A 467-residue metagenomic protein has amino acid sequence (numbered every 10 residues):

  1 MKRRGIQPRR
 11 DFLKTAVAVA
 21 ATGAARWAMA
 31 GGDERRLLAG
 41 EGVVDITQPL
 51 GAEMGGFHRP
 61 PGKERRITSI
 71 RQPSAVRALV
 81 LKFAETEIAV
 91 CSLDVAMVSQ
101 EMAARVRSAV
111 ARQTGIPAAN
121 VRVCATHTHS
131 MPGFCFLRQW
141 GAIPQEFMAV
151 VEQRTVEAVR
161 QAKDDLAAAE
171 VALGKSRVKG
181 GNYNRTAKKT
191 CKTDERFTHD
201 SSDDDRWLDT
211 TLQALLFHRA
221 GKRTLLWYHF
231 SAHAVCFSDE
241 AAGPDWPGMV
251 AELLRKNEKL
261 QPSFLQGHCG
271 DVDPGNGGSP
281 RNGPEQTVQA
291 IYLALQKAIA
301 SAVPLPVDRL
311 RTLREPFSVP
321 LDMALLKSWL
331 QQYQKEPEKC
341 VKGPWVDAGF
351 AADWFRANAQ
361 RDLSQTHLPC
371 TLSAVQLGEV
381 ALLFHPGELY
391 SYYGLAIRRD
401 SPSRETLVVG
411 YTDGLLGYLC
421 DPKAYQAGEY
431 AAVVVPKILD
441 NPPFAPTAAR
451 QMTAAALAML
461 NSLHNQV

Functional and structural regions predicted by a protein language model:
M1-K2, R35: Generic anion/oxyanion-binding catalytic loop in active/binding sites
K2-G5, D11-A30: N-terminal export signals
R9-R10, K188: Short, cationic motifs built from Arg/Lys/His that form the positively charged side of catalytic pockets
D33-C124, T128-Q261, G267-C269, S279-Q286 (+2 more regions): Conserved beta-alpha junction segments in alpha/beta enzyme cores
